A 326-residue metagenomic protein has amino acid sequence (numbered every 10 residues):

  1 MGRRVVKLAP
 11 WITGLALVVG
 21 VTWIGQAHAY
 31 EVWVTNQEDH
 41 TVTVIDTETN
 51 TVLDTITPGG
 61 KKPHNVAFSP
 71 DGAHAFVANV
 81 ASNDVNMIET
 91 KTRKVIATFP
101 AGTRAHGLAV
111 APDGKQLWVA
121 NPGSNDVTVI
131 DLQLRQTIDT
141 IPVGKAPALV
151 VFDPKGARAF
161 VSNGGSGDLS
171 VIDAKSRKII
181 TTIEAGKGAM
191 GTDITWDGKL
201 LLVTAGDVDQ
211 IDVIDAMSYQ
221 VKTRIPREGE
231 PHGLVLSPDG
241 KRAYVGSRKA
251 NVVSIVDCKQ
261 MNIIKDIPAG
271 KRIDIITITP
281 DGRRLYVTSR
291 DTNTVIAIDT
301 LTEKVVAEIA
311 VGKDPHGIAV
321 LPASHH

Functional and structural regions predicted by a protein language model:
M1-K7: N-terminal secretory signal peptides that target proteins for export/translocation
A9-H326: Predominantly soluble domains enriched in secretory-pathway, periplasmic, or organellar proteins
